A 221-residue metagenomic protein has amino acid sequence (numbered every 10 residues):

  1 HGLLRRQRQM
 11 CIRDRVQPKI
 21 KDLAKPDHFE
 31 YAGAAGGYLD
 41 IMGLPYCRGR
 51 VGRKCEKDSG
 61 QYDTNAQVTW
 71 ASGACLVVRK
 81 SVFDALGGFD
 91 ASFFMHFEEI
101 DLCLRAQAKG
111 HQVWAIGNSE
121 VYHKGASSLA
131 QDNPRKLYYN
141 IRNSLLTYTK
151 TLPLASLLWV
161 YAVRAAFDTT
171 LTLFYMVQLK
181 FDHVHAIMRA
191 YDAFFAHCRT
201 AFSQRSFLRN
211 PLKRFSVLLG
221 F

Functional and structural regions predicted by a protein language model:
H1-D14: Single conserved hydrophobic/aromatic residue that forms the stacking wall/gate of nucleotide- or nucleobase-binding
R13-S92, I100, K109: Acidic/His-rich active-site region of diverse nucleotide-sugar glycosyltransferases
V16-Q17, F94, W114, Y122: Structural detector of well-ordered beta-strand residues that form the stable sheet scaffold of enzyme domains
K54-V68, F202-F221: Glycine-rich phosphate/pyrophosphate-binding loop and adjacent beta-alpha nucleotide/cofactor-binding cores
M95-D101, K136: Acidic donor-binding loop at a coil-to-helix junction in glycosyltransferase catalytic cores that engages
E99-R105, V121: Short active-site alpha-helical segment characteristic of glycosyltransferases and processive polysaccharide synthases
K109-S203, N210-S216: Active-site-adjacent helix/loop segment of glycosyltransferases that harbors family-specific signature motifs
